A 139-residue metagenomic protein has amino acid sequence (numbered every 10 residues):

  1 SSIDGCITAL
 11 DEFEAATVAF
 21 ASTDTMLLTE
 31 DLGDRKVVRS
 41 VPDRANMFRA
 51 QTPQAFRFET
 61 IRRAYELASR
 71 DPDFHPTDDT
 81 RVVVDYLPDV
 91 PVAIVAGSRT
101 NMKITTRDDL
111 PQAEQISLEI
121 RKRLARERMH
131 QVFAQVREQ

Functional and structural regions predicted by a protein language model:
S1-V95, F133-Q139: Conserved core of the sugar-phosphate nucleotidyltransferase
D34, D78-T80, R99-N101, R107-Q139: SAM-dependent methyltransferases
